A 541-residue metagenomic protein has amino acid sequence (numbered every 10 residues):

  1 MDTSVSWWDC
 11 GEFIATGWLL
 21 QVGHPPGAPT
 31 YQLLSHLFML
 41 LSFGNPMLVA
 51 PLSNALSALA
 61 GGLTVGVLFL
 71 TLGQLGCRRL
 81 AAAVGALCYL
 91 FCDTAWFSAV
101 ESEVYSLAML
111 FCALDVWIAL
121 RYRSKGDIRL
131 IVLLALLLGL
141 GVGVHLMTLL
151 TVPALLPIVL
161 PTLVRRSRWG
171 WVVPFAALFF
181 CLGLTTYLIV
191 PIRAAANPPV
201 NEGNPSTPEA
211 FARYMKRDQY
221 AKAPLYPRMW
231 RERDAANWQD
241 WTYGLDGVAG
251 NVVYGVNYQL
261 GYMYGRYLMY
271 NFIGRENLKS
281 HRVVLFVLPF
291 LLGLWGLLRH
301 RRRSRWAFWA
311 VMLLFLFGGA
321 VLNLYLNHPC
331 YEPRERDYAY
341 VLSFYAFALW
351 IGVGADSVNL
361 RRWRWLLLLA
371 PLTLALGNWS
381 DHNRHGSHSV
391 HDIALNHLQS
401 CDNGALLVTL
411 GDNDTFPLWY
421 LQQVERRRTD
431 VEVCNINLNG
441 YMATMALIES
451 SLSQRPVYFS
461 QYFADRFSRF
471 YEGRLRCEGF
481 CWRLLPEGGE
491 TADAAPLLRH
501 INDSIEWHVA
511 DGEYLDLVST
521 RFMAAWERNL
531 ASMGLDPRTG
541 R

Functional and structural regions predicted by a protein language model:
D2-F13, G23-S35, N201-G203, L260 (+1 more regions): Extracytoplasmic catalytic/substrate-binding loops of multi-pass membrane glycan-assembly enzymes
W7-T16, S42-L48, D93-T94, V100 (+2 more regions): Membrane-interface interhelical loops and short amphipathic "cap" helices that link adjacent transmembrane segments
T16-P46, A58-L59, M263-F272: Short hydrophobic/aromatic helix or loop-helix immediately within or flanking a transmembrane segment in polytopic
P29, L33, G44-G66, S98 (+3 more regions): Loop-to-helix entry region of an early transmembrane alpha helix in multi-pass inner-membrane enzymes
Q32, H36, G66-L70, A86 (+6 more regions): Transmembrane alpha-helix boundary and packing residues in multipass membrane permease domains and related
A55-G76, L114-I118, L291-G296: Transmembrane-helix motifs of polytopic, lipid-linked glycan transferases
A58, V84, V100-S102, S106-M109 (+3 more regions): ER/secretory pathway lumenal C-terminal domains and tails of membrane proteins involved in glycoprotein biogenesis
